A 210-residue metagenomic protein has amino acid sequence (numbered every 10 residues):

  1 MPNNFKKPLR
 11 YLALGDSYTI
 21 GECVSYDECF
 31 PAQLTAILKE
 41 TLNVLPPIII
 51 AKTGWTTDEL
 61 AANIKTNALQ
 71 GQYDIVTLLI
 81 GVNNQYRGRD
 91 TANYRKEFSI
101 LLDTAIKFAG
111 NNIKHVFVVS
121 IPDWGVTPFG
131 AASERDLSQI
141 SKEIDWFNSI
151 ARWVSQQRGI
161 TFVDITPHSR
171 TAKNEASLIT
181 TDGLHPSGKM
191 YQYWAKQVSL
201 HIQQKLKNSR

Functional and structural regions predicted by a protein language model:
M1-T53, N63-Q72: Serine-esterase "nucleophile elbow" of acetyl-processing enzymes
Y18, G54-T56, D123, S169: Residue-level detector of flexible, active-site-proximal loop/helix-junction positions within diverse enzyme catalytic
E22-C23, D58, R87: Short N-terminal helix/helix-N-cap motif within the alpha/beta-hydrolase-1
K52-T56, Q139-I140: Short, flexible loop segments at the rims of nucleotide/cofactor-binding pockets, characterized by
A62-R210: Alpha-helical cap/lid subdomain in secreted, periplasmic, or secretory-pathway luminal O-acyl-processing enzymes
